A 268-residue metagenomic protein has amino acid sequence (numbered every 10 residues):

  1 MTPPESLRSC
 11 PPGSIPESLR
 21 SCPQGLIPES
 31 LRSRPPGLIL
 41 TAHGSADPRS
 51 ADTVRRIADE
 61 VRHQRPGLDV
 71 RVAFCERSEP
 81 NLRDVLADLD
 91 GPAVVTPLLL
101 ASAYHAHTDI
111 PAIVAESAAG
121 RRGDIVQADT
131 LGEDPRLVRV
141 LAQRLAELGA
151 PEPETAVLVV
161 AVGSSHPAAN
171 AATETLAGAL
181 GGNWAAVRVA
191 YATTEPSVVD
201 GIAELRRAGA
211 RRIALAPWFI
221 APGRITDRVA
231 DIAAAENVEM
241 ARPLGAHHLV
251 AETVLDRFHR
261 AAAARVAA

Functional and structural regions predicted by a protein language model:
M1-P11, L19-C22, L26-A268: Active-site-proximal alpha-helix that buttresses catalytic centers in soluble enzyme cores
